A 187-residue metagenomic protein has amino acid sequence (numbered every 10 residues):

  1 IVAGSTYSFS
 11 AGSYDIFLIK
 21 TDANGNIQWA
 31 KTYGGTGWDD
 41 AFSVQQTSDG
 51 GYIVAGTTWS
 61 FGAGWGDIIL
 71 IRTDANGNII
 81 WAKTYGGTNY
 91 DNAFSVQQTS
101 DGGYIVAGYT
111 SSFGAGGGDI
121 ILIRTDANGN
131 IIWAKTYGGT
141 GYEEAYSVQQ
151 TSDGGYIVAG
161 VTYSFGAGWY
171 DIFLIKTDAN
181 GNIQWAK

Functional and structural regions predicted by a protein language model:
I1-K187: A sequence-level/structural motif corresponding to short, flexible coil/turn segments enriched in small polar residues
